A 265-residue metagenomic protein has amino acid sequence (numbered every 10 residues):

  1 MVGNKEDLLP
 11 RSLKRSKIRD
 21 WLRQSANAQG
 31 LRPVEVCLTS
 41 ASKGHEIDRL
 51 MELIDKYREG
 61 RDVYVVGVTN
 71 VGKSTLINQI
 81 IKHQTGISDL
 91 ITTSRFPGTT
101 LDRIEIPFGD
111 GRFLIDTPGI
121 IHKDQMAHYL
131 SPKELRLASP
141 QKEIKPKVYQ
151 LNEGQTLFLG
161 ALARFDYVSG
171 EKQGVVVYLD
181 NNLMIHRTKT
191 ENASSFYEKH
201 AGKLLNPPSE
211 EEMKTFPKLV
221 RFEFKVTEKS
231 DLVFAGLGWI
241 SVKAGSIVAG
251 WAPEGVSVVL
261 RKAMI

Functional and structural regions predicted by a protein language model:
M1, E6, E35, I87-I265: Helix-rich effector regions associated with P-loop NTPase G domains
E6-V71, I77-S94: Canonical P-loop GTPase G-domain recognition
